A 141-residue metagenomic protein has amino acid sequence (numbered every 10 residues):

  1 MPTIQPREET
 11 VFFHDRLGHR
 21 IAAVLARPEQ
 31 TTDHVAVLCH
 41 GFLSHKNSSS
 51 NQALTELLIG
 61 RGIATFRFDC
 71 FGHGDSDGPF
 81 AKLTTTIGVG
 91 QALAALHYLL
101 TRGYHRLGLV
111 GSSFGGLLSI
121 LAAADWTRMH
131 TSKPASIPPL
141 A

Functional and structural regions predicted by a protein language model:
M1-T31: N-terminal cap/lid segment of alpha/beta-hydrolase-fold proteins
D33-G41: Short beta-strand element of the alpha/beta-hydrolase
L38, A64-F66, V110: Conserved Rossmann-like nucleotide-binding pocket used by diverse enzymes that bind dinucleotide cofactors
L43-T55, C70: The serine-hydrolase catalytic nucleophile loop
T55-D77: Conserved alpha/beta-hydrolase
G74-Y104: Catalytic nucleophile-loop/oxyanion-hole region of alpha/beta-hydrolase and closely related hydrolase-like folds
H97-A141: Primarily recognizes the serine-hydrolase "nucleophile elbow" in alpha/beta-hydrolase and SGNH/GDSL folds
